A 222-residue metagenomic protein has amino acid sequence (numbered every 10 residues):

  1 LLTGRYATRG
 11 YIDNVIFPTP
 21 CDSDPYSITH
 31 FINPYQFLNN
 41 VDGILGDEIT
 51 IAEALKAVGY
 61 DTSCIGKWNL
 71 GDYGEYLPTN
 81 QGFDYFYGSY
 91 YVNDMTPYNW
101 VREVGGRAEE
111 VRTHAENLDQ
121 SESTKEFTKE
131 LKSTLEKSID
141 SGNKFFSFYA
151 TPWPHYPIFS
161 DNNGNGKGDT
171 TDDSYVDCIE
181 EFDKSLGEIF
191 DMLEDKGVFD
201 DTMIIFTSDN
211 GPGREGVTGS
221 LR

Functional and structural regions predicted by a protein language model:
L1-R222: Formylglycine-dependent sulfatase
